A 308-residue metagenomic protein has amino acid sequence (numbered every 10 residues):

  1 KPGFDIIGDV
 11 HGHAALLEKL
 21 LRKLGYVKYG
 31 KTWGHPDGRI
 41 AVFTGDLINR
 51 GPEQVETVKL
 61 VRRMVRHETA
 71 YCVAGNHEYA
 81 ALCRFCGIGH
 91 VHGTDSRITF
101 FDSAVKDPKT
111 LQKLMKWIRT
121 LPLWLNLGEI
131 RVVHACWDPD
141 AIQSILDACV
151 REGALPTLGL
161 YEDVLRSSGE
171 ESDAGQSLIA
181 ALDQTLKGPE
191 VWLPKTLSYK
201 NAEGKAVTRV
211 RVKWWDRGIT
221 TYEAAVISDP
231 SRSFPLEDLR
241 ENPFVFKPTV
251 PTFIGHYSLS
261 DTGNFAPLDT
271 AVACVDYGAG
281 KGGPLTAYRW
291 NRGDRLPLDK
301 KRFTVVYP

Functional and structural regions predicted by a protein language model:
K1-L60: N-terminal active-site segment of His-dependent metallophosphoesterases
G3-H11, I130-A135, A273-V275: Active-site-proximal beta-strand elements of phosphoester/diester hydrolases
D9, D46, G75-N76, I118 (+3 more regions): Divalent metal-coordination and catalytic microenvironments
H13-A14, N49-P52, H77-C83, L125 (+3 more regions): Active-site environment of divalent metal-dependent phosphoester hydrolases
G38, G51-V58, R63-G188: Active-site neighborhood of divalent metal-dependent phosphoester bond hydrolases
L146-L155, P243-L296: Conserved beta-sheet core of the metallophosphoesterase superfamily
S168-D261: Alpha/beta-hydrolase fold catalytic core
